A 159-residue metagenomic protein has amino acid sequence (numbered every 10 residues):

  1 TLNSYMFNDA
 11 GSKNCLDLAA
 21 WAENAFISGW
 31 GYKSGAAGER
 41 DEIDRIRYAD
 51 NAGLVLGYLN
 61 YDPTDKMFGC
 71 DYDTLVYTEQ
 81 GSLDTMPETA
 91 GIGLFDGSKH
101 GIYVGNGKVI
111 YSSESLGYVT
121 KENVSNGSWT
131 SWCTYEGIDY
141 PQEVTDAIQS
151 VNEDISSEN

Functional and structural regions predicted by a protein language model:
T1-D65, G97-K99, I110-S112, L116 (+1 more regions): N-terminal capping segments
L56-V76, I102-G105: Short, basic/aromatic beta-hairpin or loop at an interaction surface
V76-M86: Short alpha-helix capping/helix-loop boundary micro-motifs
T89-I92: Loop/turn positions that initiate beta-strands
D96-S98, V104, G127: Short, solvent-exposed loop/turn segments at the edges of secondary structure
Y118-V124: Double-stranded beta-helix
V124-T130: Ligand-binding grooves and catalytic loops that recognize ribose/phosphate and carbohydrate rings, and esterified lipid
